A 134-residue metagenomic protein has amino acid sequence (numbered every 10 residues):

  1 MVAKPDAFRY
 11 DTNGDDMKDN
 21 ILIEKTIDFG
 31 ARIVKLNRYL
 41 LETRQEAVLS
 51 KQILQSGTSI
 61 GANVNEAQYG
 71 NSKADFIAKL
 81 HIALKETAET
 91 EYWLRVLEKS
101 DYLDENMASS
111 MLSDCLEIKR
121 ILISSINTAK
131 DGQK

Functional and structural regions predicted by a protein language model:
M1-A62, E66, G70-K134: Short, C-terminally biased terminal segments at protein or domain edges
